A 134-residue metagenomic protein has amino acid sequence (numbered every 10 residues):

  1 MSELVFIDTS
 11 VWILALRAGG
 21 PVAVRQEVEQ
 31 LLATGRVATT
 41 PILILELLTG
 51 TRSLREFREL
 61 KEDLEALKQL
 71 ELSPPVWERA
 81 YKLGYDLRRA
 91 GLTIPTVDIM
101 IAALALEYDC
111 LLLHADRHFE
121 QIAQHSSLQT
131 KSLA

Functional and structural regions predicted by a protein language model:
M1-T39, T49-E62: Short, well-structured N-terminal submotif of metal-dependent ribonuclease cores
S2-L4, A102, L106-A134: Acidic, PIN/NYN-like endoribonuclease modules and their adjacent C-terminal/linker elements
I7, T39, E71, T96 (+1 more regions): Short beta-strand scaffold positions
S10, P75, P95, I99-M100: Active-site phosphate/pyrophosphate-handling residues
W12-I13, I44-L47, F119: A generic structural signal for short hydrophobic patches within well-formed alpha-helices
E46, K68-R89: Acidic catalytic patch
